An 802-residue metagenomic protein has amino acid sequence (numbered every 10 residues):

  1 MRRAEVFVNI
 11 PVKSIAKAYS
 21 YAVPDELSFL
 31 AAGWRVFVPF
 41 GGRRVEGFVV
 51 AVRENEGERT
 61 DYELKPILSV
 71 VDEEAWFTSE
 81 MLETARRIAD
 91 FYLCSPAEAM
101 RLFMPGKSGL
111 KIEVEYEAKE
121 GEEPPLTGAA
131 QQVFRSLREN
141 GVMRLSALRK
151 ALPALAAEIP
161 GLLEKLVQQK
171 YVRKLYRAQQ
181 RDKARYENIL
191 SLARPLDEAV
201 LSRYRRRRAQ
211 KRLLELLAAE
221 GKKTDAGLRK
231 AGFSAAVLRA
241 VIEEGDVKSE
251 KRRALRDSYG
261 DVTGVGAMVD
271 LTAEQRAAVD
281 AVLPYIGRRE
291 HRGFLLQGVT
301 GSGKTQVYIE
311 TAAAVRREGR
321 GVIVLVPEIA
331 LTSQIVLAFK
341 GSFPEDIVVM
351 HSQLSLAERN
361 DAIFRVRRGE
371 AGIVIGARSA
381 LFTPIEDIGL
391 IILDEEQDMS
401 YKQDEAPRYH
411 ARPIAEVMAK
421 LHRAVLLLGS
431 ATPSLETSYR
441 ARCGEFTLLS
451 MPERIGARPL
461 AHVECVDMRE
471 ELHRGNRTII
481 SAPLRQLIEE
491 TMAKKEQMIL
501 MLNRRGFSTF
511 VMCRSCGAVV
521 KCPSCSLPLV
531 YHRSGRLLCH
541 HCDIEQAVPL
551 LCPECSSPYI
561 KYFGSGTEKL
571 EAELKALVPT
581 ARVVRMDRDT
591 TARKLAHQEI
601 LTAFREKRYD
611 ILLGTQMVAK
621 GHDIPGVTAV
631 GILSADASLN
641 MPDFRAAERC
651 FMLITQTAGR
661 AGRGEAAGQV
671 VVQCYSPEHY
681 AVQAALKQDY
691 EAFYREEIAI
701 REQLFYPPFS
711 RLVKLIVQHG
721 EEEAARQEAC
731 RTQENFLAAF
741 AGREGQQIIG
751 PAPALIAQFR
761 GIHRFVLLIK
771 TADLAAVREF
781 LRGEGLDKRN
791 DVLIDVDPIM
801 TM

Functional and structural regions predicted by a protein language model:
M1-S430, R442-R458, R743, I756 (+3 more regions): Accessory, non-ATPase domains that flank or precede helicase/AAA+ motor cores in DNA-metabolism machines
V12, V578-A581, F736-Q747, D787-N790: Short secondary-structure junctions
R86-A89, R149, R485, E571 (+4 more regions): Generic solvent-exposed, charged/amphipathic alpha-helical segments that serve as macromolecular interface scaffolds
L228, C513, E728-C730, L781-R782: Composition- and surface-driven signal marking solvent-exposed, interaction-prone regions in large proteins
V265-T272, R276-V279, R289-R726, V766-L767 (+2 more regions): Inter-lobe coupling/hinge segments of SF2-like helicase ATPases
E691-A692, I698, F736-A738, L774 (+1 more regions): Surface-exposed amphipathic alpha-helical segments in non-transmembrane regions that serve as interaction surfaces
F709-V717, E721-K770: Long, well-ordered amphipathic alpha-helical subdomains in the mid-to-C-terminal portions of large enzyme subunits
